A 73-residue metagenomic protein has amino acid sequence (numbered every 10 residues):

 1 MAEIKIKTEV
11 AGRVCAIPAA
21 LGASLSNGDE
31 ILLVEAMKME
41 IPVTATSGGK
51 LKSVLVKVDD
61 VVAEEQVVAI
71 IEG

Functional and structural regions predicted by a protein language model:
M1-R13, E30-T46, G73: Short beta-strand-turn/beta-hairpin segments enriched in glycine/proline and small hydrophobics that form edge-strand
A16-A20, S24, S53-V56: Short histidine-centered loop motifs in beta-beta connectors
G22-I31, D59-V68: A structural signal for short beta-strand/turn segments enriched in small hydrophobics and glycine
A45, K57-D60: Short amphipathic alpha-helical patches
K52-S53, A69-E72: Short alpha-helical linear motifs
